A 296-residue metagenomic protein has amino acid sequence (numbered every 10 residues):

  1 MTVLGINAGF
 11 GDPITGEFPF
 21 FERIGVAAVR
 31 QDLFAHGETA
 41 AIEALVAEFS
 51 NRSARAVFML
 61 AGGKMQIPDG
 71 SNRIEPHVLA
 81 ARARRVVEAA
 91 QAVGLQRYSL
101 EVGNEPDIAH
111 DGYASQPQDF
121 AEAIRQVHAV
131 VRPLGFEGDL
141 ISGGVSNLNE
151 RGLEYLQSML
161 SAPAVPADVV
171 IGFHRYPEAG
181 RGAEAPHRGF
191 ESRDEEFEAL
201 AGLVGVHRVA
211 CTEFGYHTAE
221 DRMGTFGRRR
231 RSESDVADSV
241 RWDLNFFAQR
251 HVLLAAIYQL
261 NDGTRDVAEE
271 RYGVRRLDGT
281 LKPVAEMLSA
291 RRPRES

Functional and structural regions predicted by a protein language model:
M1-F34: Boundary/entry segment of secreted carbohydrate-active catalytic domains
D12-E17, E38-A47, A81-E88, S146-A164 (+3 more regions): Alpha-helical scaffolding within the catalytic cores of extracellular/periplasmic polymer-degrading hydrolases
F18, V57, T225-E233, S239 (+1 more regions): Aromatic-rich peripheral "rim/lid" segments of glycoside hydrolase catalytic domains that contact and position glycan
V29-Q31, F58-L60, Y98, N104 (+4 more regions): Aromatic- and acid-rich polysaccharide-binding/catalytic face of secreted or lumenal carbohydrate-active enzymes
I42-H77, A83, V102-D107: Structural motif corresponding to the early beta-alpha repeats
K64-D69, I108-D111, F173-E184, L200-V240 (+1 more regions): Active-site clefts of carbohydrate-active enzymes
S71-V102, Q116-L134, G152-A167, A237-F246: An active-site-proximal structural segment forming one wall of the substrate-binding cleft that immediately precedes
R85-P117, I141-L148, R175, A210-C211 (+1 more regions): Active-site groove signature of glycoside hydrolases
